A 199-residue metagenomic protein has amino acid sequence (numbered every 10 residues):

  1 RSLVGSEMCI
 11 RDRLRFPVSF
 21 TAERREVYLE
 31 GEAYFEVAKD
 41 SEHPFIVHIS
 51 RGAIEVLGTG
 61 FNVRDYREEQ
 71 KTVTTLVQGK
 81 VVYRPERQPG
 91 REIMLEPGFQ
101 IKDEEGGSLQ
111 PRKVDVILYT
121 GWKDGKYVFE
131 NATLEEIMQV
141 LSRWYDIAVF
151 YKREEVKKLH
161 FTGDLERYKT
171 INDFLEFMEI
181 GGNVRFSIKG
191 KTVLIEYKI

Functional and structural regions predicted by a protein language model:
R1, S6-E7, R11-I199: A residue-level detector for the "anchor" residue at the start of short, highly conserved motifs
